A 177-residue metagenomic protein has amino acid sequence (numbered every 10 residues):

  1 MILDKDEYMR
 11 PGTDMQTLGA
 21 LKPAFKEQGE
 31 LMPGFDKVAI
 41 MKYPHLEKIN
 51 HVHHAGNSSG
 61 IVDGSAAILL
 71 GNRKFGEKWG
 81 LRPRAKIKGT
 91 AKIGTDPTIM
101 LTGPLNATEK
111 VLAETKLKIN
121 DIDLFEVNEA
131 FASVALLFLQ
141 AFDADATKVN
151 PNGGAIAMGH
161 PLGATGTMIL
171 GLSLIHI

Functional and structural regions predicted by a protein language model:
M1-R73, K78, A141, A146-T147: N-terminal extracellular/periplasmic Venus flytrap/periplasmic-binding protein-like
G29, P33-V38, N50-A66, T90-E114 (+2 more regions): Active-site pocket-shaping loop/turn-to-helix segments
L69, E129-A132, T167: A ubiquitous, low-specificity "background" feature that marks scattered single residues across proteins without
K88-A157: Active-site pocket-lining segment
I175-I177: Conserved small/polar residues in nucleotide/adenosyl-binding loops
